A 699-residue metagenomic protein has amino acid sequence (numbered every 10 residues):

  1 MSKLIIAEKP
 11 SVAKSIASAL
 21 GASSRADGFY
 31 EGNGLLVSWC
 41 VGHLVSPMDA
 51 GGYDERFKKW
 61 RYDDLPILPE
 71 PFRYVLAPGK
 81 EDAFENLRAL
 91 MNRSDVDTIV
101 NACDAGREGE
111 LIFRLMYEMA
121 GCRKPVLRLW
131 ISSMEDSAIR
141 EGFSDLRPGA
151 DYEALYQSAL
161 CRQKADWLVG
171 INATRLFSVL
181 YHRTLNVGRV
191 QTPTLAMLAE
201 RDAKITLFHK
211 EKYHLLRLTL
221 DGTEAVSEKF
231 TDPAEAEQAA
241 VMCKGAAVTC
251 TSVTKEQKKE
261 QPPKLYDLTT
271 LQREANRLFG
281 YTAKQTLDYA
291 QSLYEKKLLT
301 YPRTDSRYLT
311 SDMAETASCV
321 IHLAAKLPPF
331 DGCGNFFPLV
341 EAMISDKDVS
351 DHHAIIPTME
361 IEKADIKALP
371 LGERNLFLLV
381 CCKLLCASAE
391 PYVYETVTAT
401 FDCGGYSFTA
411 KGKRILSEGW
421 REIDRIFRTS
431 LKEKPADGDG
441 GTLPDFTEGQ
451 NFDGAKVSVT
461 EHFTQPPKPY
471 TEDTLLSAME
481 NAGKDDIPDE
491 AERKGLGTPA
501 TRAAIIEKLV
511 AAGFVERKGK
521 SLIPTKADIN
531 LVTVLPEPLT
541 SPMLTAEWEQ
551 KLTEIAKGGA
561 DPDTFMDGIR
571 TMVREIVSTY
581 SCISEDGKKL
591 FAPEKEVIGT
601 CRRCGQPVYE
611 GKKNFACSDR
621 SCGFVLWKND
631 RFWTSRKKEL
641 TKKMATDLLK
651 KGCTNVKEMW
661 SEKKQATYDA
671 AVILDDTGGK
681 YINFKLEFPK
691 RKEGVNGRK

Functional and structural regions predicted by a protein language model:
M1-Q163, W167, P466: Intrinsically disordered, low-complexity regulatory segments
M1-S2, A102-A105, H182-T184, K255-K264 (+3 more regions): Conserved short loop/turn motifs at secondary-structure junctions
S2-L4, K80, M91, T174 (+3 more regions): Basic, low-complexity terminal or inter-domain segments flanking catalytic cores
P10-A17, G34-V37, V41, A77-R88 (+18 more regions): Amphipathic alpha-helical transducer elements in NTP-driven molecular machines
E31-N33, T219-T223, D402-Y406, K664: Short strand-coil-strand connectors
F72, S94, D136-L220, K255-K259: C-terminal or mid-to-C-terminal helical accessory/interaction module adjacent to the motor/catalytic core
A234-Y266, Q272: Metal- or metallocofactor-binding catalytic centers and their adjacent structured scaffolds across diverse enzyme
